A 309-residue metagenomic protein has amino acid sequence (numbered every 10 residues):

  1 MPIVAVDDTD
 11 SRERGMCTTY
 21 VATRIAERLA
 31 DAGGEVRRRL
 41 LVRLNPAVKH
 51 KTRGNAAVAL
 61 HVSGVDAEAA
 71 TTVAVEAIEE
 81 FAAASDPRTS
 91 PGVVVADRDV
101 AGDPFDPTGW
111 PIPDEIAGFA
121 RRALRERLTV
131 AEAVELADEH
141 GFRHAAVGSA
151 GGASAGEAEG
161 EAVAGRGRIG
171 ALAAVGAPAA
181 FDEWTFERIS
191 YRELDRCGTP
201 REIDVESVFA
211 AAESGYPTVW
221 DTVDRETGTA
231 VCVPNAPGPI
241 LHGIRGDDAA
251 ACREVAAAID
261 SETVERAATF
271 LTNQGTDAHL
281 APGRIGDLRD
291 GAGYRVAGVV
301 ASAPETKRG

Functional and structural regions predicted by a protein language model:
P2-R43: N-terminal ordered "arm"
D8-R12, V62-A67: A generic structural motif
C17-V21, D66-A70, A292: Short amphipathic alpha-helical segments
E27, V36-L40, E80-A84, W110-G309: OB-fold and OB-like single-stranded nucleic-acid-recognition modules and their adjacent interaction interfaces
E27-V65: Glycine/small-residue-rich interface belts in oligomeric ring/scaffold proteins and their assembly partners
L60-D66, E79-T89, A101: Often metal-dependent polyanion-binding catalytic scaffolds in large enzymes
A70-E80: Short amphipathic alpha-helices in soluble, non-transmembrane regions that often serve as interface/regulatory elements
P91-R98: Alpha-helical bundle protein-protein interaction modules that mediate dimerization/oligomerization and scaffolding
